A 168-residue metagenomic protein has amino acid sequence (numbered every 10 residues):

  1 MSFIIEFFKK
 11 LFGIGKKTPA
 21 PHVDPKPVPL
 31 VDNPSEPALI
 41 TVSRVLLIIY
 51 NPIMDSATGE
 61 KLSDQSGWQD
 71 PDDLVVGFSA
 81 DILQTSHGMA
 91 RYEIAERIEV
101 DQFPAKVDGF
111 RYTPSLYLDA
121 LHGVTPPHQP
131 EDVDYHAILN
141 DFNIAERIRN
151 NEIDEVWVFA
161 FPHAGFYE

Functional and structural regions predicted by a protein language model:
S2-K26: Low-complexity, charge- and small-residue-enriched intrinsically disordered regions
L30-I148, I153, P162-Y167: Propeptide-to-catalytic entry region of secreted or membrane-anchored zinc metalloproteases
